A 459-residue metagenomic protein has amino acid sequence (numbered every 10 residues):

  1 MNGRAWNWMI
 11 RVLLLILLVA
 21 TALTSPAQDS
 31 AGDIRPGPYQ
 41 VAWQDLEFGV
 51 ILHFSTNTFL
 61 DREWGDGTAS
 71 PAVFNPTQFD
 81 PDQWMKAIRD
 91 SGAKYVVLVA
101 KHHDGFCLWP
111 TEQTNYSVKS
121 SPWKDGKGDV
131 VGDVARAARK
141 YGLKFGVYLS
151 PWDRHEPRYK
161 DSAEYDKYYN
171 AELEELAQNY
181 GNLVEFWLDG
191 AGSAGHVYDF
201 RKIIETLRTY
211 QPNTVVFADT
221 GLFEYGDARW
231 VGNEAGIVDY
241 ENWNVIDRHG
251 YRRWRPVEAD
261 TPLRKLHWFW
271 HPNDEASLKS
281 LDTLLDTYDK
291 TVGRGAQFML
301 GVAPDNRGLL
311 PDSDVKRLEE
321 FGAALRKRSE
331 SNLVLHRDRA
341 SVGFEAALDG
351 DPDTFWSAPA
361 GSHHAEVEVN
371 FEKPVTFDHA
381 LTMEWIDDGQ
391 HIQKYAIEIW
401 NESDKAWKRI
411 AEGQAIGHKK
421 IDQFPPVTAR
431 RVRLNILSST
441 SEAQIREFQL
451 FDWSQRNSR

Functional and structural regions predicted by a protein language model:
N2-L13: Bacterial N-terminal signal peptides that target proteins for export
R11-T21: Bacterial N-terminal signal peptides
Q28-A346, F355-H363, E368-N370, T376 (+6 more regions): Mature catalytic domains of secreted/periplasmic carbohydrate-active enzymes
Y395-I397: Short beta-strand elements bearing conserved aromatic residues within extracellular beta-rich modules
D404-A411: Surface-exposed loop/edge segments in extracytoplasmic proteins
P426-L437: Noncatalytic modules at the cell exterior or secretory-pathway interfaces, chiefly beta-strand-rich lectin/adhesion
T440-W453: Edge beta-strands of jelly-roll/beta-sandwich modules across compartments, strongly enriched in secreted/luminal
